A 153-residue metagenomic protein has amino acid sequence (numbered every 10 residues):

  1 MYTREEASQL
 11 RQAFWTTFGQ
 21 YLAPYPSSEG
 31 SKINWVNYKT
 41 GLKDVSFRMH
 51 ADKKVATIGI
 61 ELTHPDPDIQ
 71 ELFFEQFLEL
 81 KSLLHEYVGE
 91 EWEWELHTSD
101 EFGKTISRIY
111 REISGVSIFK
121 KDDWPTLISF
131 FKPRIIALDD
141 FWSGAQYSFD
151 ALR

Functional and structural regions predicted by a protein language model:
M1-R153: Charged, terminal alpha-helix-loop-beta segments that serve as non-catalytic nucleic-acid engagement and/or assembly
